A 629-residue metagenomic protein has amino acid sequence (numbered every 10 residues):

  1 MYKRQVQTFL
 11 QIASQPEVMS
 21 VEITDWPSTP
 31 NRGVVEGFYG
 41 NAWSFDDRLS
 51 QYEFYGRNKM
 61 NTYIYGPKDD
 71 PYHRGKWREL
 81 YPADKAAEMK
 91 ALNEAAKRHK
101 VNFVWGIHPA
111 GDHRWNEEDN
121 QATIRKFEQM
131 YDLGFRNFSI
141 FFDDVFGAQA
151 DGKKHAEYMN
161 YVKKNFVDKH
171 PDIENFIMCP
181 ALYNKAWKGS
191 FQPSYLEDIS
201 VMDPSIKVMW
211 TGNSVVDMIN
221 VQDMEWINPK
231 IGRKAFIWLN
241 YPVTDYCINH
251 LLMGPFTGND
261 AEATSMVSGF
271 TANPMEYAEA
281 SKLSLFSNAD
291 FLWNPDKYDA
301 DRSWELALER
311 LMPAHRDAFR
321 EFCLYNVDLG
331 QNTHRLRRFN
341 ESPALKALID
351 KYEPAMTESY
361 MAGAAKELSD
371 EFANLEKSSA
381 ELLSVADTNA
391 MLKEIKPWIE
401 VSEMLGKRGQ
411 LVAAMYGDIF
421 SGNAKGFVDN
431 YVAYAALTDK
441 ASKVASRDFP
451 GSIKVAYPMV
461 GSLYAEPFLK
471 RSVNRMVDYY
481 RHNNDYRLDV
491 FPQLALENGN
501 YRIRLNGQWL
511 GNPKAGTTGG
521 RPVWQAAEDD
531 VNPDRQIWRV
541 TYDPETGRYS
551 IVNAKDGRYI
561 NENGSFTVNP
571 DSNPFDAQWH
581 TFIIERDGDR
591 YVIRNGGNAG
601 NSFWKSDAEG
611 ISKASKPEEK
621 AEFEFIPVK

Functional and structural regions predicted by a protein language model:
K3-D119, K126, D132-R136, V167: Feature activates predominantly on carbohydrate-active enzymes
Q11-Q15, Y161-W187, Y195-V490: Substrate-binding groove of N-acetylhexosamine-processing glycoside hydrolases
E17-V21, S50, A87-A91, A122-K126 (+3 more regions): Alpha-helical scaffolding within the catalytic cores of extracellular/periplasmic polymer-degrading hydrolases
V34, Y55, I140, V208 (+1 more regions): Conserved, mostly hydrophobic/aromatic
G40, Q51, D69-P71, I107-G111 (+5 more regions): Active-site-proximal loop/turn and secondary-structure-junction residues that shape catalytic pockets, frequently
D84, E88, K126-F135, Y158 (+1 more regions): Acidic, His- and aromatic-enriched active-site or binding-groove loops in soluble protein domains that engage sugars
K126-G152, E174-Y183: Active-site groove signature of glycoside hydrolases
L488-K629: Lectin-like carbohydrate-binding module/patch detector with strong preference for beta-trefoil
